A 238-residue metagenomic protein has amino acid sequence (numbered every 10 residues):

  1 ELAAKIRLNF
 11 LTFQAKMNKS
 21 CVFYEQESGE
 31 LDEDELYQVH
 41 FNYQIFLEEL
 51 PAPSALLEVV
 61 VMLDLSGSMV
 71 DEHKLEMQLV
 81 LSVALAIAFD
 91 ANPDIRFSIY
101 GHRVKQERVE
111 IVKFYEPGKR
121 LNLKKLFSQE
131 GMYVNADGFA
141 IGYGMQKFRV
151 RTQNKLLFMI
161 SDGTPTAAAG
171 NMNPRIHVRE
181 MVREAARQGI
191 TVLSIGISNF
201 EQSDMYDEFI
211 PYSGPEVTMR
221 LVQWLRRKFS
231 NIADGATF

Functional and structural regions predicted by a protein language model:
E1-F238: Acidic, glycine-rich A-domain
